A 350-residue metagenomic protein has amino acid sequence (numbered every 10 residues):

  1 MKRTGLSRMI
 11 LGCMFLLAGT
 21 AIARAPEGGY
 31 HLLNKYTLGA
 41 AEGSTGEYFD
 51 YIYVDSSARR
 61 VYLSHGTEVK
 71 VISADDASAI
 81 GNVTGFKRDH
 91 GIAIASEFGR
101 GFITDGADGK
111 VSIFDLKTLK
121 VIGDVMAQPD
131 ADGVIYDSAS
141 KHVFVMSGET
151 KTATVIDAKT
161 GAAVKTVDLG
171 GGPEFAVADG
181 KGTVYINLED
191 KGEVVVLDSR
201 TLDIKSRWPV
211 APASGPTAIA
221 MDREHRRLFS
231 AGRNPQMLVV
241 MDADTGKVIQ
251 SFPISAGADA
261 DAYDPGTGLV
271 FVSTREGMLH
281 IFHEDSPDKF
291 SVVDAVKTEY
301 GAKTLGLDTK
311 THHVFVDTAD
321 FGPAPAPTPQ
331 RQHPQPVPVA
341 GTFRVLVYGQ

Functional and structural regions predicted by a protein language model:
M1-L6: N-terminal secretory signal peptides that target proteins for export/translocation
R8-T20: Bacterial N-terminal signal peptides
A21-Q350: Predominantly soluble domains enriched in secretory-pathway, periplasmic, or organellar proteins
